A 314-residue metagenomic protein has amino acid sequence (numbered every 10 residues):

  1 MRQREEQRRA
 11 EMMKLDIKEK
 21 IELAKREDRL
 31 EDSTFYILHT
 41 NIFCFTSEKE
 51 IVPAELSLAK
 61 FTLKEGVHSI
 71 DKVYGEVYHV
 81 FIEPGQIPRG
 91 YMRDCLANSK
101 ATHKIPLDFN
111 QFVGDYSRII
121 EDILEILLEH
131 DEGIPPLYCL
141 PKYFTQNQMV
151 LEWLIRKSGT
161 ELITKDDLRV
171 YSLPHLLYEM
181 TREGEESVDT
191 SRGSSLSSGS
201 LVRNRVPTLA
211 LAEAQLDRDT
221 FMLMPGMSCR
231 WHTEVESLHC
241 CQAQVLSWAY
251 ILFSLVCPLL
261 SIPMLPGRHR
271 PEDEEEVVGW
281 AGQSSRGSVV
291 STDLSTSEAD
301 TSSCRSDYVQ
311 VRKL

Functional and structural regions predicted by a protein language model:
M1-Y36, E83, M92-C95: N-terminal accessory regions of nucleic-acid-interacting proteins
R29-G66: Gly/Thr-rich phosphate-binding beta-strand-loop-beta motif of the actin/hexokinase/Hsp70
Y36, L96-L216, L223-P225: Conserved DEDDh/DEDDy metal-dependent 3′-5′ exonuclease domain
Y36-H39, S57-K60, S69, Y74 (+2 more regions): Beta-strand cores of modular interaction/reader domains in eukaryotic scaffold and signaling proteins, especially PDZ
F43-T46, I87, K142-N147: Short acidic, S/G/P-rich loop/turn micro-motifs used as interaction or catalytic elements
E65-V113: Short, surface-exposed acidic-centric catalytic microdomains
G184-D300, R305: Acidic, Mg2+-coordinating catalytic module of metal-dependent nucleases/exonucleases that use a two-metal-ion mechanism
